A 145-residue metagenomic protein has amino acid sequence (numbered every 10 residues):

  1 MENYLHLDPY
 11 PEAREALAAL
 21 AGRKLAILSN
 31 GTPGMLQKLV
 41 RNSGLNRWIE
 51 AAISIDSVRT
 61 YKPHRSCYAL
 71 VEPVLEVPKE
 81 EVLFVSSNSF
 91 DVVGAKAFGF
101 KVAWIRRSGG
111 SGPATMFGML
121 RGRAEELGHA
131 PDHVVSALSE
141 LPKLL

Functional and structural regions predicted by a protein language model:
M1-I27, P33, Q37, R65: Short, acidic loop-to-helix structural element flanking the phosphoryl-transfer center in phosphate-processing enzymes
T32-P33, Q37-L145: Asp-based, Mg2+/Mn2+-dependent phosphohydrolase catalytic module
